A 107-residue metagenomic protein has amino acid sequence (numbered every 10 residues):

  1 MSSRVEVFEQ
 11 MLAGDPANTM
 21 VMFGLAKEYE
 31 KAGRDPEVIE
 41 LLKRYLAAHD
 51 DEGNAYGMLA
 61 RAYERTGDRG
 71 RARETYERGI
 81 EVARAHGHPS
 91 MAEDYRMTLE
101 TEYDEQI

Functional and structural regions predicted by a protein language model:
Q10-A13, K43-A47, E81: Conserved structural position within tetratricopeptide repeats
R69-E74, T98-I107: Alpha-helical linker/edge segments of TPR/alpha-solenoid repeat scaffolds and analogous pre-/post-domain helices
